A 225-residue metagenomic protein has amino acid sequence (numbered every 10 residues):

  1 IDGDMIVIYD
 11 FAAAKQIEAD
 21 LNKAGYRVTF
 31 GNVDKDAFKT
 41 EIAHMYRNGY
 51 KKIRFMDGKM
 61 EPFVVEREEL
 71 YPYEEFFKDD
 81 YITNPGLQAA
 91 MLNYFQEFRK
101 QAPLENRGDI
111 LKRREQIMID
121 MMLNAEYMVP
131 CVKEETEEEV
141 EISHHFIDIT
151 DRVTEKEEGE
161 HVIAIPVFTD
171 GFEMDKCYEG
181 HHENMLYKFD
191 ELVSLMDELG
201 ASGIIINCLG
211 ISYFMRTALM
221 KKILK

Functional and structural regions predicted by a protein language model:
I1-K225: An interfacial alpha-helical scaffold signature
